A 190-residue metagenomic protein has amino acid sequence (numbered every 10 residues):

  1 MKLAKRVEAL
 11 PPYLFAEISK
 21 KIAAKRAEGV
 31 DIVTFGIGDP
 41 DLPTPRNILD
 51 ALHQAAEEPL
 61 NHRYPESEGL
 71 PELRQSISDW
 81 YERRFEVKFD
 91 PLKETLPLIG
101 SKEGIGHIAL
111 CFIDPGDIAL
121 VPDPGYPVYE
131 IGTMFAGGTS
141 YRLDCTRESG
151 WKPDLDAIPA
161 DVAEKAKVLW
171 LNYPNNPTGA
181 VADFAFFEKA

Functional and structural regions predicted by a protein language model:
K2, E8-G100, H107: N-terminal small-domain helix-loop-helix segment of the aminotransferase-like
I18-I22, Y129, K189-A190: Aromatic/hydrophobic pocket-lining residues that form π-stacking "cages" and hydrophobic walls in ligand
P43, I105, Y129-E130, T178-G179: Glycine/Thr-rich phosphate-binding loops of Rossmann-like dinucleotide-binding domains
K88-T95, P115-I118, K165: Short acidic capping loops at alpha-helix termini that bridge into adjacent secondary structure
C111-T133: Conserved PLP-anchoring active-site segment centered on the Schiff-base-forming lysine
F135-S140: A short helix-loop-beta submotif of the ANL/AMP-binding
Y141, C145-A190: Active-site phosphate-binding strand-loop segment of PLP-dependent enzymes
